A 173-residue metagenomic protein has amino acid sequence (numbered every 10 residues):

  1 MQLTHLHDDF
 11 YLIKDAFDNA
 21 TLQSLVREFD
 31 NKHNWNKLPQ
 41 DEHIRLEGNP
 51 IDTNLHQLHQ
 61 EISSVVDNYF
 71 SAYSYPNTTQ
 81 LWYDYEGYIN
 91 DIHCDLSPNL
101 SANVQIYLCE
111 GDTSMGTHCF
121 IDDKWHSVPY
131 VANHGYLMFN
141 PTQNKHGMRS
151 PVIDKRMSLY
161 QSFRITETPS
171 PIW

Functional and structural regions predicted by a protein language model:
M1-S74, L81: Non-heme Fe(II)/2-oxoglutarate
D67-W173: Catalytic core of non-heme Fe(II) oxygenases with the double-stranded beta-helix
